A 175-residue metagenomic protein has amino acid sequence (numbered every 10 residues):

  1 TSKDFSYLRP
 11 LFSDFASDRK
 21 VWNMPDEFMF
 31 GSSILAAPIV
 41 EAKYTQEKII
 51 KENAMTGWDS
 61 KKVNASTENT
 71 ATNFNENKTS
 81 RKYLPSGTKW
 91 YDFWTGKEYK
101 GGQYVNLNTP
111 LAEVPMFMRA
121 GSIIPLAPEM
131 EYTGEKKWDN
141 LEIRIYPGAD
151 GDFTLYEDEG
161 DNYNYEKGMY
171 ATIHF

Functional and structural regions predicted by a protein language model:
T1-F175: Catalytic core of carbohydrate-active enzymes
